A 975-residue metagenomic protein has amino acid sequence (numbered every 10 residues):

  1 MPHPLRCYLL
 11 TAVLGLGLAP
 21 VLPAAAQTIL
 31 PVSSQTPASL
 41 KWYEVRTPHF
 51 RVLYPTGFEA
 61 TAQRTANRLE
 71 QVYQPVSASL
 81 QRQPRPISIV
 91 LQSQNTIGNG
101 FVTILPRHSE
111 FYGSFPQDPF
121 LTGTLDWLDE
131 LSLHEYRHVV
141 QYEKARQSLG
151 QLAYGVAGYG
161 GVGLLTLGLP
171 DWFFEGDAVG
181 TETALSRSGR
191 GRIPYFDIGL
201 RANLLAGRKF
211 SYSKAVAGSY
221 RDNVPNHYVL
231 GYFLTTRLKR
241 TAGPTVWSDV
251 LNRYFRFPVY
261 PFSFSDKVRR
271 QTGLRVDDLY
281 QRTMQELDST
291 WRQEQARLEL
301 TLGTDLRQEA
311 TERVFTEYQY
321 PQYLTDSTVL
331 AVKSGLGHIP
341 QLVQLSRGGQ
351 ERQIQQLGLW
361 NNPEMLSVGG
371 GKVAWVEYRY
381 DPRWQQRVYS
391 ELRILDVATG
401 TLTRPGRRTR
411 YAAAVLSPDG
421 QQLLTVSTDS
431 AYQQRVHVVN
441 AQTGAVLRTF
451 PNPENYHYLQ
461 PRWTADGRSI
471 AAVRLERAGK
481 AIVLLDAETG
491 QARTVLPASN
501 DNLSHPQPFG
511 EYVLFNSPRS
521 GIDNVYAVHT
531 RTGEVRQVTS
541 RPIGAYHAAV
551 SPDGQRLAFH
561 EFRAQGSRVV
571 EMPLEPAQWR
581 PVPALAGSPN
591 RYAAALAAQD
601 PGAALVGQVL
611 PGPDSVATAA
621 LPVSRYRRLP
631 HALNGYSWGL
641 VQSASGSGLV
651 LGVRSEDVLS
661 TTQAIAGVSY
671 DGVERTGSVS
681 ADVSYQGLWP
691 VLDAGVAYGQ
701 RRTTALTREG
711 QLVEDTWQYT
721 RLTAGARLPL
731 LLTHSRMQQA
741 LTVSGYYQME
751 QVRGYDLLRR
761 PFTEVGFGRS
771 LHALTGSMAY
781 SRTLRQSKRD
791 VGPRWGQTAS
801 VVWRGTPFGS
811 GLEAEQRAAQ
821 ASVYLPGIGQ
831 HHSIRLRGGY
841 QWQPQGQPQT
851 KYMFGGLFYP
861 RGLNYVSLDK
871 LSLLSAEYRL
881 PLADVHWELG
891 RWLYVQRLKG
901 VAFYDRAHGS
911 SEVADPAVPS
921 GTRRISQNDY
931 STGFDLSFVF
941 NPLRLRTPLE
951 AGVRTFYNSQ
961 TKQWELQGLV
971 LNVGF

Functional and structural regions predicted by a protein language model:
A26-L164, P170, S263: Juxtacatalytic substrate-recognition/specificity segment
V32, P106-H108, D126-L131, V139 (+5 more regions): Acidic/His/Gly-enriched intrinsically disordered linker/tail segments that often contain short helix/coil "MoRF-like"
S33-T36, K41-E44, V250-M365, G369-G370 (+1 more regions): Beta/coil-rich, acidic/histidine-enriched accessory regions frequently appended to metallopeptidases
G191, K333-L342, Q356-N362, V376-E391 (+9 more regions): A flexible loop/linker signature enriched in serine peptidases of the S9 family
A296, V314, S517, P576-A694 (+2 more regions): Outer-membrane beta-barrel initiation region
L324-D326, V368-G370, P418-D419, A465-D466 (+2 more regions): Residue-level detector of Asp-centered blade-edge/turn motifs that repeat once per structural unit in beta-propeller
V329-L330, V373, L423, I470 (+2 more regions): Hydrophobic beta-strand positions that form the internal "hydrophobic ladder" of WD40/Gbeta-like beta-propeller blades
G646-G648, G652-R654, Q663-V713, W717-G725 (+3 more regions): C-terminal transmembrane beta-barrel domains of outer membrane proteins
